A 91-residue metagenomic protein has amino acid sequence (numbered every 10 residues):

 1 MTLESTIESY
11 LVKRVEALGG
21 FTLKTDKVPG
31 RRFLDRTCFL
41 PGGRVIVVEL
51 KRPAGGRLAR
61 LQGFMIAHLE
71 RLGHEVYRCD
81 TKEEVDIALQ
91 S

Functional and structural regions predicted by a protein language model:
M1-S91: Catalytic phosphate/metal-binding cores of nucleic-acid and nucleotide-processing enzymes, i.e., regions that mediate
